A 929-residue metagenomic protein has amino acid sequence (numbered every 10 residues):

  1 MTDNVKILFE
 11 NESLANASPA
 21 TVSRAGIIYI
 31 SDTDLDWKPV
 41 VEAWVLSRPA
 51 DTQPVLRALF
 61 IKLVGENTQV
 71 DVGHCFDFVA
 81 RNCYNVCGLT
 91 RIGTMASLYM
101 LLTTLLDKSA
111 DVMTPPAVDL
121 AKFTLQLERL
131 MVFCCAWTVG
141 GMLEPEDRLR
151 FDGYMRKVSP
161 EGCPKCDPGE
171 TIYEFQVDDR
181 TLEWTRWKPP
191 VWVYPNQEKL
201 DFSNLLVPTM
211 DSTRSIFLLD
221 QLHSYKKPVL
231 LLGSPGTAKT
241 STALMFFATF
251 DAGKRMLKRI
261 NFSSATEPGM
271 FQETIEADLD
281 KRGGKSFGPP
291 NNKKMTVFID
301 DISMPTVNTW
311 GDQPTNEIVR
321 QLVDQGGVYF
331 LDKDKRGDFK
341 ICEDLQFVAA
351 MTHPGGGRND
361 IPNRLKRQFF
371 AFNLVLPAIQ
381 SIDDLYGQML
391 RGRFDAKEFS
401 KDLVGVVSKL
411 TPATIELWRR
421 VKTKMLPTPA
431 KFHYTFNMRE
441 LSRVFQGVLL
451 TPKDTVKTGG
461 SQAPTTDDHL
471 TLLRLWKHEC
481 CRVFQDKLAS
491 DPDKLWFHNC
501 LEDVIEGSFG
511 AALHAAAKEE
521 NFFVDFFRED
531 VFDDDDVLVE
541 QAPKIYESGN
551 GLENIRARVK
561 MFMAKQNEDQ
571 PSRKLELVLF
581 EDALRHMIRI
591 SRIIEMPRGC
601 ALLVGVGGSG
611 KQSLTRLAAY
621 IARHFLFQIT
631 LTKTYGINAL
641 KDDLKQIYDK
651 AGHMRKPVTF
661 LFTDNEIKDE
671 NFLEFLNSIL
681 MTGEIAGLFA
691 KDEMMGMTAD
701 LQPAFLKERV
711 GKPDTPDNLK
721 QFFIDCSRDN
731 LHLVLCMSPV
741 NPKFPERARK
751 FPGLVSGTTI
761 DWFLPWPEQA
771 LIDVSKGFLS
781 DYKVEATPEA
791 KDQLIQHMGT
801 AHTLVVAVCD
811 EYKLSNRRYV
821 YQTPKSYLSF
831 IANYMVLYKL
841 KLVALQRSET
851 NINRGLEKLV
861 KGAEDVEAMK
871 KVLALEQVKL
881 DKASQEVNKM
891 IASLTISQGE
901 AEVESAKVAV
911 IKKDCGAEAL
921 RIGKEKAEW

Functional and structural regions predicted by a protein language model:
M1-E10, G26-T33, Q272-G283, I299-C342 (+5 more regions): Conserved catalytic/switch belt of AAA+ P-loop NTPases
T2-I7, K226-V229, K293-T296, E317 (+7 more regions): Loop/turn-to-beta-strand initiation segments
K6, E42-F202, E343-V348, R367-F370 (+4 more regions): Alpha-helical lid/collar subdomain of P-loop NTPases
A17-L46, A252-L257, E343, G356-Q380 (+5 more regions): A short helix-turn-beta junction within AAA+ P-loop NTPase domains corresponding to the substrate/partner-engaging
P228-N261, A277, G599-T630, E674-L680: Walker A/P-loop
L231, I299, I590, L603 (+1 more regions): Hydrophobic anchor at the beta1->P-loop junction of P-loop NTPases
S263-N292, L626-K656: Short glycine-rich substrate-engagement loop in P-loop NTPases that contacts/grips substrate
G607, P657, N665-N671, M681-G687 (+4 more regions): Globular "head" domains of long coiled-coil molecular machines
